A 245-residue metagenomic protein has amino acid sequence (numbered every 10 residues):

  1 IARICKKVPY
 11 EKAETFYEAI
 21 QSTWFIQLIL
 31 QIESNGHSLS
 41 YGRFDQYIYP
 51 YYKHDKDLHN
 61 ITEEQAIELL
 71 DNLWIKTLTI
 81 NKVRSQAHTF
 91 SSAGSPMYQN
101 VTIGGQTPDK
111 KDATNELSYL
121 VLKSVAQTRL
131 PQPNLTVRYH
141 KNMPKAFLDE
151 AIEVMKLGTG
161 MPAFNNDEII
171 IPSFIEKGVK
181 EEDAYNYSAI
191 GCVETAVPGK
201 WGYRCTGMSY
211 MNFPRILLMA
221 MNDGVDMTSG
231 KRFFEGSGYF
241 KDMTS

Functional and structural regions predicted by a protein language model:
I1-S245: Conserved catalytic cores of very large enzyme subunits
